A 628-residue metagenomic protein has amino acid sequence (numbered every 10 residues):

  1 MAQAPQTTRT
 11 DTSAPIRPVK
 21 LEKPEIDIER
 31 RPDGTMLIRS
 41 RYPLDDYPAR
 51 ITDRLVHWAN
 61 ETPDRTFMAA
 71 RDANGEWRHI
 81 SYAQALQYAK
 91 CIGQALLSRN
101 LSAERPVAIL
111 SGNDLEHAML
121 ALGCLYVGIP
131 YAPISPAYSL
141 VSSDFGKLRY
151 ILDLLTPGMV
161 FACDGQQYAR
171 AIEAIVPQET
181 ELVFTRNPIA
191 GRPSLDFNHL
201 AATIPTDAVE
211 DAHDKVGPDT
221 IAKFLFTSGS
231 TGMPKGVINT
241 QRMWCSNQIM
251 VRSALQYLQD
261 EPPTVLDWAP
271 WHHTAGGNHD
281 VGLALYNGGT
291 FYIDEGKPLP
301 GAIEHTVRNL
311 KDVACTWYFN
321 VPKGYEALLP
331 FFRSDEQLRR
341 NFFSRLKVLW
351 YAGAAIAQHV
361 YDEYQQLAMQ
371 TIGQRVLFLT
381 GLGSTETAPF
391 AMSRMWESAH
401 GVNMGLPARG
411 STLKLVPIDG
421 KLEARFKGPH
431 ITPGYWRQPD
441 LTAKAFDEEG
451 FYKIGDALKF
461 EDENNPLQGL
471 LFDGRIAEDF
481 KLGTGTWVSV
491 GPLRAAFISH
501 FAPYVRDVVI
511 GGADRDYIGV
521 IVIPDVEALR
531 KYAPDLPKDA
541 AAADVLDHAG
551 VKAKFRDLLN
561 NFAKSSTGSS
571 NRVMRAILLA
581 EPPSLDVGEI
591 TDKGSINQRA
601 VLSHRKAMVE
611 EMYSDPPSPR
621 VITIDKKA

Functional and structural regions predicted by a protein language model:
P43, D64, M68-L122, S139-R149 (+2 more regions): Conserved AMP-binding/adenylate-forming core of the ANL superfamily
P63-T66, V183-T185, I189-F226, M233 (+1 more regions): Conserved pre-ATP/AMP-binding loop-to-beta segment of ANL
R78-A83, H213-K215, A222-I249: Conserved AMP-binding A3 loop
L86-I92, T203-D207, P218, V237-L258: Conserved structural elements of the adenylate-forming
Y138-E173, P205-T206, N247-L266, L299-T316: Conserved ATP-dependent adenylate/AMP-binding module captured primarily in the ANL superfamily
H199, N287-G289, V307, T316-N320 (+3 more regions): Gly/Ser/Thr-rich phosphate-binding loop
C245-T264, H272-R340: Conserved AMP-binding/adenylation subdomain of ANL enzymes
L422-L482, V621-D625: Conserved ATP-binding/catalytic segment of the ANL
